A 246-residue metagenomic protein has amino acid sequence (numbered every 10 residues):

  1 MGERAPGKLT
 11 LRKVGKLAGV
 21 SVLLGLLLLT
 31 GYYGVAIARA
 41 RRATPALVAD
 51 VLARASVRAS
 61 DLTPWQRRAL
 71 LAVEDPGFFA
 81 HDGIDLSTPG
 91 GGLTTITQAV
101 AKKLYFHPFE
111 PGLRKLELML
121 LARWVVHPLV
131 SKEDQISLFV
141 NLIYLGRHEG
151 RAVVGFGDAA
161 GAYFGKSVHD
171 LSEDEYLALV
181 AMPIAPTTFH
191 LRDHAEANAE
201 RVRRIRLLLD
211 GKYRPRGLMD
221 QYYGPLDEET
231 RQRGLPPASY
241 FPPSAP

Functional and structural regions predicted by a protein language model:
M1-P246: Juxtamembrane regions of bacterial inner-membrane/periplasmic proteins, predominantly the peptidoglycan biogenesis
